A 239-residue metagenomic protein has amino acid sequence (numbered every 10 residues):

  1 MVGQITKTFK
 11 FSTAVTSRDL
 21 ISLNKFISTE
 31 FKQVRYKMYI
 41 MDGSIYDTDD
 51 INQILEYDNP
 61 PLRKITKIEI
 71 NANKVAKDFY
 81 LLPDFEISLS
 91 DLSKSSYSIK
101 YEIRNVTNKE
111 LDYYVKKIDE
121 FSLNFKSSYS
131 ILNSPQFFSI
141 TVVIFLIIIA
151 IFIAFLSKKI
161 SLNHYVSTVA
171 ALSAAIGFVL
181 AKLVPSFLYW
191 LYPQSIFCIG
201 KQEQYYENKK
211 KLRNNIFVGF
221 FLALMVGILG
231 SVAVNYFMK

Functional and structural regions predicted by a protein language model:
M1-M41, S195-Y205, K209, R213 (+1 more regions): N-terminal pre-first-transmembrane soluble regions of secretory-pathway and organelle membrane proteins
A14-L132: Membrane-protein extramembrane domains
G43-I45, Q136-F145: Amphipathic alpha-helical surface "interface" segments used for docking/oligomerization or membrane association within
A72-Y80, L162-I176: Hydrophobic transmembrane alpha-helix bundles
L89-S139, A154-V166, A170, A181-G200: Membrane-proximal, non-transmembrane alpha-helical segments
I140-A150, A154, S167-Y189, E207-K239: Hydrophobic, helix-forming membrane-interacting segments
